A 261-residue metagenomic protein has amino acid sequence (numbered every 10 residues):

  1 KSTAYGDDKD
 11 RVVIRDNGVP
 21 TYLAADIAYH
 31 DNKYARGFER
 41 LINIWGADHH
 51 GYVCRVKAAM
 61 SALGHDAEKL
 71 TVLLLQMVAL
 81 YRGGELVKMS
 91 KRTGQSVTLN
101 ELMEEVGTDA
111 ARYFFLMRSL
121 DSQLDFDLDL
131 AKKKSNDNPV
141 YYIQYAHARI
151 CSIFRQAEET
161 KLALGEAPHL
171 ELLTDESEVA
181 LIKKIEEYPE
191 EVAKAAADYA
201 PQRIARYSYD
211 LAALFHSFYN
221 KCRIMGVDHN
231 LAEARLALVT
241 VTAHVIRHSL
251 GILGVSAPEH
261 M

Functional and structural regions predicted by a protein language model:
K1-M261: Non-catalytic interaction-recognition regions
